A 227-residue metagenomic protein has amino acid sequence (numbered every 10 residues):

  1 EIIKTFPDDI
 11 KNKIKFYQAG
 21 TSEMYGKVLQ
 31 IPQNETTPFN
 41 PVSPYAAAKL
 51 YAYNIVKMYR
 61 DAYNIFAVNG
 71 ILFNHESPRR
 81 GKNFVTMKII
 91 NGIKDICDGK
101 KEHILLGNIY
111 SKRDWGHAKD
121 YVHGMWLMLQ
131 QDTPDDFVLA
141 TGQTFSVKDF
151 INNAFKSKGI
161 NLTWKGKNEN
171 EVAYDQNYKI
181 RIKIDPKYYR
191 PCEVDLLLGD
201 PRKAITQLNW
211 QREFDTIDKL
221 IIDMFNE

Functional and structural regions predicted by a protein language model:
E1-H75, K119, M125, L129 (+2 more regions): N-terminal Rossmann-like NAD(P)+-binding domain of SDR-like oxidoreductases, especially those catalyzing
R80-E227: C-terminal substrate-binding subdomain of Rossmann-fold SDR/epimerase-dehydratase oxidoreductases
